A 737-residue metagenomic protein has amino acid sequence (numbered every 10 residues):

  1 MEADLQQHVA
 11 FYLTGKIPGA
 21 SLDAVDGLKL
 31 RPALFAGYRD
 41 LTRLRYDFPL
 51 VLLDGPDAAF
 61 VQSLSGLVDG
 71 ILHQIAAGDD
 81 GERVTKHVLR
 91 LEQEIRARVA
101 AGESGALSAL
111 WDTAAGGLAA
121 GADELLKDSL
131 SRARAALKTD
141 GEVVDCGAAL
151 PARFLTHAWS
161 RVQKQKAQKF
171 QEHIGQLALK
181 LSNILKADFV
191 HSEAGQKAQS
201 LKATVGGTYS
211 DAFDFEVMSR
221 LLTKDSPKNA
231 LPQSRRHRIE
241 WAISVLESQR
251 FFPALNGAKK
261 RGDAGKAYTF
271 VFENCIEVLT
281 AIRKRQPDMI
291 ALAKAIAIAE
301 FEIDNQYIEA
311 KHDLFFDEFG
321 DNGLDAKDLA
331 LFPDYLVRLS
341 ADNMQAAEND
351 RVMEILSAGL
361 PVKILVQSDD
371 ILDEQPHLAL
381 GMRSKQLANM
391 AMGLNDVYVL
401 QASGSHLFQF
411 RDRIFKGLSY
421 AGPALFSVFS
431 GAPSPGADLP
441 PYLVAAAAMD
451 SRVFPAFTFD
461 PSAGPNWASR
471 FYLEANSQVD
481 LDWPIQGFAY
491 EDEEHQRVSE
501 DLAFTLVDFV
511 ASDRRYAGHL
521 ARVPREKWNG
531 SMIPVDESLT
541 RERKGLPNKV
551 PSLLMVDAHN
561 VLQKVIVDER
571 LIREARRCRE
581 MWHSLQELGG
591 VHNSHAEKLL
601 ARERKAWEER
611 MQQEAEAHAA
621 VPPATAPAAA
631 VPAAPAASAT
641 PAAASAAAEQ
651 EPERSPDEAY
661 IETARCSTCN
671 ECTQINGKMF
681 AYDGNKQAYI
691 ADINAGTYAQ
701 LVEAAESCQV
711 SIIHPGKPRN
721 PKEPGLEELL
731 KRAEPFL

Functional and structural regions predicted by a protein language model:
M1-R338, Y442-A648, P721-E723, K731-L737: Long, compositionally biased, glycine/small-hydrophobic-enriched stretches that function as flexible linkers, tethers
L324-F332, L378-Y420: Conserved thiamine diphosphate
P333-A347, V352-I355: DG-centered beta-turn motif at the end of beta-strands
N349-D350, E354-Q386: Catalytic or ion-translocation cores adjacent to nucleophile or general acid/base/metal-coordination motifs in diverse
D369-D370, H406, F429-S434: Glycine-rich beta-alpha junction loops
Y660-N676, D692-S711: Cysteine-centered iron-sulfur cluster-binding motifs in ferredoxin-type domains/subunits of redox enzymes
G677-A691: Short recognition patches in nucleic-acid-associated and regulatory proteins
I693-T697, G716-P735: Polybasic, low-complexity binding patches
